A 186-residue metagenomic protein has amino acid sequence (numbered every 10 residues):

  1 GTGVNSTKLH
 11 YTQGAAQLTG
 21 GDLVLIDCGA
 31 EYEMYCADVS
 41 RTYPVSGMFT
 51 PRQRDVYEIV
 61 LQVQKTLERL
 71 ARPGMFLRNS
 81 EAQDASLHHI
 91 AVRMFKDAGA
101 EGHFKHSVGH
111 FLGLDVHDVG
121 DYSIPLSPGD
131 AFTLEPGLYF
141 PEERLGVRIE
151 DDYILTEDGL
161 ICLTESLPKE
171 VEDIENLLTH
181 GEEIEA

Functional and structural regions predicted by a protein language model:
G1-A186: Active-site neighborhoods and metal-handling regions in enzymes and metal-associated proteins
